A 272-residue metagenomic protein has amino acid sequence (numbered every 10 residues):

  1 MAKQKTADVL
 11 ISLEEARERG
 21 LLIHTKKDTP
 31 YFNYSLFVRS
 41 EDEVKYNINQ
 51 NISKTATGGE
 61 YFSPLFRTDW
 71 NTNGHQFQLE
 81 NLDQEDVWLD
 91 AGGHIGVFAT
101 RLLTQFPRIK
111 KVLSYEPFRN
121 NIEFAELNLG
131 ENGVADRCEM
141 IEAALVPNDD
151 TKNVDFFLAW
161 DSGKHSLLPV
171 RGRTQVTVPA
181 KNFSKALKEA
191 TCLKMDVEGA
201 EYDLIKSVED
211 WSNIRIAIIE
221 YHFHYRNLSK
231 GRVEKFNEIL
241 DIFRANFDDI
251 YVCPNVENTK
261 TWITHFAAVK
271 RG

Functional and structural regions predicted by a protein language model:
M1-I109, L113-N128, G133, L228 (+1 more regions): S-adenosyl-L-methionine
L65-L89, N148-D155, S166-I216, H224-R232: Short internal loop-to-helix segment that lines adenine-nucleotide cofactor pockets
L89-A91, Y115, A143, L193-M195 (+1 more regions): Active-site flanking residues adjacent to catalytic metal/cofactor-binding acidic residues
P117-F118, I218-H224: Short, acidic/turn-prone active-site loops that include or flank metal/cofactor- and phosphate-binding residues
R119-N120, S162, G199-A200: Short alpha-helical
E126, M140-W160: Core alpha/beta nucleotide-donor-binding catalytic domains of modification enzymes
G130-N132, D155-D161, W211-S212, F236: Short, hinge-like loop/turn segments at secondary-structure boundaries
